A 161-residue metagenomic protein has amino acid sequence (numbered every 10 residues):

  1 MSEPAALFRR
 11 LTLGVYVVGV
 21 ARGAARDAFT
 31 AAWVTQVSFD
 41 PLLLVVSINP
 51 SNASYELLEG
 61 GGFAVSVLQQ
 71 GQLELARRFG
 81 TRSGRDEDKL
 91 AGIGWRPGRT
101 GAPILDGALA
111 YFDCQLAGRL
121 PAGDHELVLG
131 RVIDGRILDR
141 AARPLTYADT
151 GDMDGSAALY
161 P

Functional and structural regions predicted by a protein language model:
M1-P161: Basic, polyanion-binding surface patches
